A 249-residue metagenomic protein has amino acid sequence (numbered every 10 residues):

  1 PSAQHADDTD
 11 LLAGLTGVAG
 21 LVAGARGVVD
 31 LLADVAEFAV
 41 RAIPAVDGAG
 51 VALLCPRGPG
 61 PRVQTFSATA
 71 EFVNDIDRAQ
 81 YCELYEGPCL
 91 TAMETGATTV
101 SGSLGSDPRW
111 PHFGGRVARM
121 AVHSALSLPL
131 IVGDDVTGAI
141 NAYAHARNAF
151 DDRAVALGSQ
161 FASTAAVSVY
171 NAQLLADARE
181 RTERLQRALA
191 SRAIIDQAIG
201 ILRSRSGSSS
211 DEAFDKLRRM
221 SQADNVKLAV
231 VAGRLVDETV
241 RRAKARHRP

Functional and structural regions predicted by a protein language model:
Q4-Q64, R78, E86, D224-K227 (+2 more regions): Helix-loop-beta substructure at the N-terminus of cytosolic sensory domains that couple signal/ligand detection
A13, S159-A166: Allosteric cytosolic regulatory segments
E71-P111, G115-H123: Regulatory sensory and allosteric helical modules in signal-transduction proteins and certain transcription factors
S124-I131: Short hydrophobic beta-strand micro-motif common in sensory/regulatory domains
G138-I140: Short glycine-/small-residue motifs
Y143-S159: Regulatory loop-to-helix N-cap segments in sensory/regulatory domains that couple ligand/signal detection
L174-P249: Signal-transducing coiled-coil/dimerization helices and immediately adjacent hinge/linker segments that couple sensory
